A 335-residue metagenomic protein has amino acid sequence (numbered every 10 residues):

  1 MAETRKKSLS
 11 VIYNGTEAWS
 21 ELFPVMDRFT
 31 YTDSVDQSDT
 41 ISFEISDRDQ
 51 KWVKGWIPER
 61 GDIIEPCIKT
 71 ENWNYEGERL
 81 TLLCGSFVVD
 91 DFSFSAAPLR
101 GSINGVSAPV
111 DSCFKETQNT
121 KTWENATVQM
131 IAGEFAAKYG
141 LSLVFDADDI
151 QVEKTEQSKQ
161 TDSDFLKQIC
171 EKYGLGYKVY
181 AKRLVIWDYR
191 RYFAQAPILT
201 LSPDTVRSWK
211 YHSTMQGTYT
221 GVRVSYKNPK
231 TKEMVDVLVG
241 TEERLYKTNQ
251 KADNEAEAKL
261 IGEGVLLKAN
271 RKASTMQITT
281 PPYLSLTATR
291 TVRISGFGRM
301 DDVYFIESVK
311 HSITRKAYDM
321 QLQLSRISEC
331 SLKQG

Functional and structural regions predicted by a protein language model:
M1-I63, A108-V110, V239-G335: Juxtamembrane "anchor/assembly" segments of surface/extracellular structural proteins
A2, R100-I103, S107-D111, F145-K210: Short beta-strand-centered interaction patches in the first periplasmic/extracellular domains of large envelope
I41-E44, G105, T120-V144, Q157-Y180 (+2 more regions): Amphipathic, non-transmembrane alpha-helical segments in extracytoplasmic/periplasmic proteins
S42-E44, E65-C67, S86-D90, S102-V106 (+5 more regions): Soluble periplasmic/extracytoplasmic beta-strand elements of cell-envelope proteins
W52-S142: Surface-exposed cap/loop segments at beta↔alpha junctions
I68, D188, G296-G298: Conserved "cap/hinge" positions at secondary-structure junctions
E78-S95, K121, T155, R190-F193 (+1 more regions): Short, compositionally biased
L201-Q250, N254: C-terminal amphipathic alpha-helical segment
